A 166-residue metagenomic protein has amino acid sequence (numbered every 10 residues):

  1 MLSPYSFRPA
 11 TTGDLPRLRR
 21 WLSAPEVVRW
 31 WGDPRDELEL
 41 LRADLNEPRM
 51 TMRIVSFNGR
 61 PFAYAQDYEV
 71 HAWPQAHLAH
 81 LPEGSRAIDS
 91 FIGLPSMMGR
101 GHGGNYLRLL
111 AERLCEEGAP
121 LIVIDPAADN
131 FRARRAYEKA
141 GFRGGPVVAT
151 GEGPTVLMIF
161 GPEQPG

Functional and structural regions predicted by a protein language model:
M1-G13, Q164-G166: Conserved N-terminal entry element of GNAT/NAT acetyltransferase domains
T12-R19, L38, R42: An amphipathic alpha-helix signature
R20-P34: Helix-loop element at the rim of GNAT/NAT acetyltransferase active sites that forms part of the acceptor-substrate
E39-M97, R113, P162-Q164: Acetyl-CoA-dependent GNAT
H71-A72, D125, E138, R143-L157: Conserved catalytic-core motifs of GNAT/GCN5-like acyltransferases
G93, G99-L114, R135-K139: Conserved acetyl-CoA-binding loop-helix of GNAT-fold acetyltransferases
C115, I124-R134, T150-P154, G161-E163: Conserved beta-strand-loop-alpha-helix junction that forms the acyl-donor binding cleft
